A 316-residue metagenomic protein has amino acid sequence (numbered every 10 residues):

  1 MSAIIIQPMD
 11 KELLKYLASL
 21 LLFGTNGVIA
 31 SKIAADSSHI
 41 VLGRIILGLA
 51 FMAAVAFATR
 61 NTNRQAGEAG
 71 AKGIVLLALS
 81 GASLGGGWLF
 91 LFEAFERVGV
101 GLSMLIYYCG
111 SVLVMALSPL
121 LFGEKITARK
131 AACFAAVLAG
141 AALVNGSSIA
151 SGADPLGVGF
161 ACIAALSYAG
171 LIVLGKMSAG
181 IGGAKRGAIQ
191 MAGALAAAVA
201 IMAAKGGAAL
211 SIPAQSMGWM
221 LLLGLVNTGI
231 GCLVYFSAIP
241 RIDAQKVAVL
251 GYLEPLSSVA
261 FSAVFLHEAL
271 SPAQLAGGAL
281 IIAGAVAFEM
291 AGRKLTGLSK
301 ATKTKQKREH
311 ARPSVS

Functional and structural regions predicted by a protein language model:
M1-G43, A82, G86, F90 (+3 more regions): Glycine-/small-residue-enriched transmembrane alpha-helix faces in small-molecule transporters and effluxers
D10-K15, H39-A58, V75-L76, K130-A136 (+3 more regions): Hydrophobic alpha-helical transmembrane segments of multi-pass integral membrane proteins, especially transporters
L13, S103-C109, L174-L195, T228-V264: Helix-helix packing/entry segments at the starts of transmembrane helices
I33, I40, A94, I106 (+6 more regions): Hydrophobic/aromatic residues within transmembrane alpha-helices of multi-pass small-molecule transporters
L42, I46-A50, F92-G123, A164 (+1 more regions): Specific alpha-helical transmembrane segments that line the substrate/conduction pathway and gating interfaces
I45, A142, G146, S216 (+1 more regions): C-terminal-most transmembrane helix of multi-pass membrane proteins
M52, A56, L117, I126-G146 (+5 more regions): Hydrophobic transmembrane alpha-helices of multi-pass small-molecule transport proteins
T59-G101, Y107, L143, G224-I242: Specific transmembrane alpha-helical segments of multi-pass solute transporters/efflux pumps, especially DMT/EamA
